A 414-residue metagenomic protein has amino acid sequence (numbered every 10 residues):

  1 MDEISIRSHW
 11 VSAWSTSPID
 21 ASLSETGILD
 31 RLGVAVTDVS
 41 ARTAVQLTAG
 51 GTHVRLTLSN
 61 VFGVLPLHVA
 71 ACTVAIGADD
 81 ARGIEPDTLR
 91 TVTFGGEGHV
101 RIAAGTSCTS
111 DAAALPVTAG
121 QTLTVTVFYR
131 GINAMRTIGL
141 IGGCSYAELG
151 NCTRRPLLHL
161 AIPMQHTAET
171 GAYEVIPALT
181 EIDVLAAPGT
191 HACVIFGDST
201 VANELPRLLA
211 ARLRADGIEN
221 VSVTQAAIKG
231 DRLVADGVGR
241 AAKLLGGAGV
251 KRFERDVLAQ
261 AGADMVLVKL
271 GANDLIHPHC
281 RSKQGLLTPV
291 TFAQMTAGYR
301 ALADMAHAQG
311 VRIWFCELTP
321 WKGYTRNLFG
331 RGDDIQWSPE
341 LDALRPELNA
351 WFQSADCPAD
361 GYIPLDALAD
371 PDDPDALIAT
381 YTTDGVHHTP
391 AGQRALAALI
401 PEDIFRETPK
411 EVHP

Functional and structural regions predicted by a protein language model:
M1-F196, V201-A202, R207, R214-E219 (+1 more regions): N-terminal secretory targeting modules
W14, T37-T43, L58, P66 (+4 more regions): Conserved SGNH/GDSL esterase-like catalytic core that processes O-acyl groups on lipids and polysaccharides
T37, E174, L245-R252, T291-G298 (+4 more regions): Soluble or luminal CAZymes and related metallo-dependent hydrolases
K269-L270, C316-E317, L365: Alpha/beta-hydrolase-fold catalytic nucleophile elbow
I276, T319-P414: Catalytic His-Asp segment of secreted/periplasmic serine-dependent ester chemistry enzymes
